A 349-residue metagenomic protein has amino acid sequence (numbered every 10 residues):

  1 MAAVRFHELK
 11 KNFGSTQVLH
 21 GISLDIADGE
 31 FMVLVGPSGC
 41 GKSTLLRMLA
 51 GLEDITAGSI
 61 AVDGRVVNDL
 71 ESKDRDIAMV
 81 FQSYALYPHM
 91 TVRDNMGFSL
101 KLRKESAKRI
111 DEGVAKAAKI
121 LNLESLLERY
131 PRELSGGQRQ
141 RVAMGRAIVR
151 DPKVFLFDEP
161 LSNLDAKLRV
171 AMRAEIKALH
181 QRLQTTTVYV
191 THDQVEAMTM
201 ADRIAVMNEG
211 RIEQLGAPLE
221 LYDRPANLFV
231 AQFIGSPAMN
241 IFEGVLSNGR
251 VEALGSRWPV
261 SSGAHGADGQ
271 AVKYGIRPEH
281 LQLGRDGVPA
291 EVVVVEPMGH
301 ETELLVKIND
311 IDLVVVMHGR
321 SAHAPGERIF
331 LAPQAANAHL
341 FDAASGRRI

Functional and structural regions predicted by a protein language model:
R5, D25, A61, V245 (+1 more regions): ABC ATPase nucleotide-binding domain
F31, S72-F229: ABC ATPase nucleotide-binding domains
V35-P37: The feature captures the beta-strand-to-loop junction immediately N-terminal to the Walker
A50: Helix-to-loop junction immediately C-terminal to a conserved catalytic motif
T56-S59, R109, E209, A338: Conserved coupling/switch loops of ABC nucleotide-binding domains, chiefly the family-specific signature
G58-V66: Conserved ABC transporter NBD signature motif
P237-I241, G249-I349: Non-catalytic connector elements of ABC transporters
